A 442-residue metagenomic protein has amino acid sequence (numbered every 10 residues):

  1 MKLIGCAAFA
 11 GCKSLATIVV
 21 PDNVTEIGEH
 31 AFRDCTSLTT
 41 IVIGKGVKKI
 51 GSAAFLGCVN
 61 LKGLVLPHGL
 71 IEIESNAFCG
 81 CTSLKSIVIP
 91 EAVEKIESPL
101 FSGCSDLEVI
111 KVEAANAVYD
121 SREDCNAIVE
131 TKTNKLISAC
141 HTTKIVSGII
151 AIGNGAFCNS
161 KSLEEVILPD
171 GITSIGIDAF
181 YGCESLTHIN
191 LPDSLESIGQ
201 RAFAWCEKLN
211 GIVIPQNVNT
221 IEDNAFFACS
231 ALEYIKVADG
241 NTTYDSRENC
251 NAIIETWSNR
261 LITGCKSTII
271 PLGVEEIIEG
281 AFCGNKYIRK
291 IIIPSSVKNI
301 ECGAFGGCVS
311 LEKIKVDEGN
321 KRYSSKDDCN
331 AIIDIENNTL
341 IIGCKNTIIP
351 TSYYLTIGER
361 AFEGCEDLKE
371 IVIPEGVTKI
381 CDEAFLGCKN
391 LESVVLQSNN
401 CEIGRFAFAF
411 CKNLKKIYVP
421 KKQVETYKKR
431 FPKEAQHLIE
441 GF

Functional and structural regions predicted by a protein language model:
M1-L3, C12-E26, T36-K49, V59-E72 (+15 more regions): Structural signature of tandem-repeat unit edges
G5-A10, G28-A31, G51-A54, S75-A77 (+10 more regions): Consensus positions within tandem repeat domains that build extended binding/scaffold surfaces
A53, P432-H437: Conserved acetyl-CoA-binding loop of GNAT-fold acetyltransferases
F227, A409-F410, K429-K433: A structural signal for leucine-rich repeat
